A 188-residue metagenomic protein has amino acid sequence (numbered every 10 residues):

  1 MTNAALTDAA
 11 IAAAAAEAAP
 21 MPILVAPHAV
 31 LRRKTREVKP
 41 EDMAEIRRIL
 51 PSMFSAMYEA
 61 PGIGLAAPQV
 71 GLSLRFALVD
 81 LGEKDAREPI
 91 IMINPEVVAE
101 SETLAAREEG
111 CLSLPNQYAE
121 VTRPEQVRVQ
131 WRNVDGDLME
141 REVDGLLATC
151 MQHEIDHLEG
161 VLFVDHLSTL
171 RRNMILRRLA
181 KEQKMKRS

Functional and structural regions predicted by a protein language model:
M1-S188: Positively charged
